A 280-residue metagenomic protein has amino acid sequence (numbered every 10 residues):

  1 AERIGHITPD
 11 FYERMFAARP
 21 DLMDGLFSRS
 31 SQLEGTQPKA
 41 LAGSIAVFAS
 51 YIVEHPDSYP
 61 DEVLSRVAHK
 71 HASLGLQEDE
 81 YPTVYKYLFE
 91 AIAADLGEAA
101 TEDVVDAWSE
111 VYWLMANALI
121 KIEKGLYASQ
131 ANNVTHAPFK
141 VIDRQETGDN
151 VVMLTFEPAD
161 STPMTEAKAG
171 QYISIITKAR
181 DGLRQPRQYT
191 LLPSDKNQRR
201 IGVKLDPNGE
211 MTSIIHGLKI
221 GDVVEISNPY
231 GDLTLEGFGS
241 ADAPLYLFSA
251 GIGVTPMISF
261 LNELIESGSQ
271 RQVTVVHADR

Functional and structural regions predicted by a protein language model:
A1-H136: Globin-like tetrapyrrole-binding proteins
E2, D21, P186, N228-Y230: Residue-level signal for pocket-adjacent positions within structured domains
G5, P9, Q185, G251-I258: Conserved structured core elements
E13, K86, K168, T255-I258: Short alpha-helical basic/polar micro-motif
R14, D24-G25, A72-L74, Y189 (+3 more regions): Flexible, active-site-adjacent loop/turn segments at secondary-structure boundaries
N132-E225, D279-R280: Ferredoxin-reductase
E210-R280: FNR/FR-type flavoprotein reductase catalytic core
